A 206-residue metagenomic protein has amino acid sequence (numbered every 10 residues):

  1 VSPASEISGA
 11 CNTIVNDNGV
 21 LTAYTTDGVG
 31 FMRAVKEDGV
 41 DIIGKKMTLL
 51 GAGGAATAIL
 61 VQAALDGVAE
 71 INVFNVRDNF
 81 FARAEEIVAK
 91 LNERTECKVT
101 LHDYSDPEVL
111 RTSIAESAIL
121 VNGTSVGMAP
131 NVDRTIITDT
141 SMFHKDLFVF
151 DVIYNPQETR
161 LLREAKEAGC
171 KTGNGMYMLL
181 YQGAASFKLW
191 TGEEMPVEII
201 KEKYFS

Functional and structural regions predicted by a protein language model:
V1-V40: Phosphate/diphosphate ligand-binding glycine-rich loop within oxidoreductases
D17, V40-K46, F143-K145: Short helix-loop-beta connector
A23-T25, G44-L65, N75: Glycine-rich adenosine-cofactor-binding loop
G44, D146-F148, V152-S206: Adenosine-phosphate binding glycine-rich loop
A64-E70, E167-K171: Conserved S-adenosyl-L-methionine
D66-T95: NAD(P)-binding Rossmann-fold cofactor-contacting core
C97-T172: Rossmann-like adenosine-cofactor binding region
